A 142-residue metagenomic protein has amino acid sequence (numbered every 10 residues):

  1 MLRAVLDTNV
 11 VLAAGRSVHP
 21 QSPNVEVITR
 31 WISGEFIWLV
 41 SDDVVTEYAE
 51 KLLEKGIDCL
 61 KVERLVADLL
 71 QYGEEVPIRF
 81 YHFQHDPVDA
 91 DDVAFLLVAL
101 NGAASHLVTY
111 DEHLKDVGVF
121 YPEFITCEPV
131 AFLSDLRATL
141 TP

Functional and structural regions predicted by a protein language model:
M1-W38: Short, well-structured N-terminal submotif of metal-dependent ribonuclease cores
T8, D42, Y110-E112: Short secondary-structure boundary segments
V11-L12, V45-E47, L114-D116: Short, active-site-adjacent cap segments at secondary-structure transitions
A13-G15, K51, V117, D135-L136: Residues that scaffold the ATP/ADP-binding catalytic core of kinase and kinase-like folds
T29-F83: PIN-domain endoribonuclease scaffold, especially VapC-family toxins
G73-L107, E112, D116: Active-site neighborhoods of divalent-metal-dependent phosphate/nucleic-acid chemistry enzymes
D86, S105, E112-P142: Acidic, PIN/NYN-like endoribonuclease modules and their adjacent C-terminal/linker elements
